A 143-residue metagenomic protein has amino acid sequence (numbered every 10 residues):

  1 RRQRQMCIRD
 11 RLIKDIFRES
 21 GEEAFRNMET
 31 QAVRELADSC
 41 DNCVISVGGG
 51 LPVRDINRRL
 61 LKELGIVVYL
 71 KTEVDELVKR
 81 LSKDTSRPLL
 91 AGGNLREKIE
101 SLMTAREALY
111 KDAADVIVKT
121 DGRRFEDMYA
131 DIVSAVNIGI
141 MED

Functional and structural regions predicted by a protein language model:
R1-I8: Short, small-residue-biased leader/transition segments that mark boundaries at the very start of proteins
R4, C40, L64-G65, A113-A114: Short, well-ordered alpha-helix to beta-strand connector turns
R9-L51, D55-L60, S86-P88, E100 (+1 more regions): ATP-dependent small-molecule kinase phosphotransfer cores that center on conserved nucleotide phosphate-binding segments
D15, E63-A108: A glycine- and Lys/Arg-enriched "phosphate-lid" helix/loop adjacent to the NTP-binding pocket of small-molecule kinases
G49-L51, E73-D75, R123: Short glycine-rich anion-binding loops that position phosphate/pyrophosphate groups of nucleotides and phosphorylated
I56-R59, K79-K83, A130-D131: Short amphipathic alpha-helical segments
I66, T104-D143: NTP-dependent small-molecule kinase module
